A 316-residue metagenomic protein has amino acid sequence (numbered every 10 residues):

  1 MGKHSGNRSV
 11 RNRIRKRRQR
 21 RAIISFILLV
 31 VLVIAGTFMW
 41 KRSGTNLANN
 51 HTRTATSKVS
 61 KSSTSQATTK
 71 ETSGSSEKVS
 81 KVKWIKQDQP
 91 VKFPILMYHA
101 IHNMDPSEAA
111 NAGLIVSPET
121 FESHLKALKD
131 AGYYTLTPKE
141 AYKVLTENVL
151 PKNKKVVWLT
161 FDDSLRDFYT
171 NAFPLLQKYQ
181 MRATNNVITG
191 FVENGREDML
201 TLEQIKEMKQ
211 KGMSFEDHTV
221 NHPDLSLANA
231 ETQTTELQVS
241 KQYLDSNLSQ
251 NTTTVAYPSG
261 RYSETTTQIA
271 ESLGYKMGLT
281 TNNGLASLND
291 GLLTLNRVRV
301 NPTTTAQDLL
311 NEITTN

Functional and structural regions predicted by a protein language model:
M1-R21: N-terminal Lys/Arg-rich, disordered targeting/topogenic segments
S25-T37: Hydrophobic membrane-insertion alpha-helices, especially the h-region of bacterial N-terminal signal peptides
T37-M39, A55-L159, R166-Y169, L227-N316: C-terminal active-site subregion of NodB/CE4 polysaccharide deacetylases
T37-T52: Hydrophobic single-pass membrane-insertion segments
I95-M97, Y134-P138, Q177, R182-E193 (+3 more regions): Short, well-structured secondary-structure segments
A172-M181, L200-D217, E271-S272, A286-D290: Acidic (Asp/Glu)-rich catalytic clusters
E197-E203, T232-E236: Charged helix-capping and loop-helix junction motifs
E216-A228: Substrate-binding clefts and substrate-entry loops adjacent to catalytic sites of polymer-processing enzymes acting on
